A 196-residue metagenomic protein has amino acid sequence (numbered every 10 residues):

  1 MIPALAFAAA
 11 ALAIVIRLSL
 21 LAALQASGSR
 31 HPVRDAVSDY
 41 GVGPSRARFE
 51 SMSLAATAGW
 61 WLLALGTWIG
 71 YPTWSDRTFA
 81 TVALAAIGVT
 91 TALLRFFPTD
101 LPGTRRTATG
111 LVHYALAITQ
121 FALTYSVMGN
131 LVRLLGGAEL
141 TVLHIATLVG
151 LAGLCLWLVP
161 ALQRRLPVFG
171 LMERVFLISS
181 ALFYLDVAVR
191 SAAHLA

Functional and structural regions predicted by a protein language model:
M1-R30, R34, G41-H194: Hydrophobic, aromatic-enriched alpha-helical segments typical of multi-pass transmembrane helices
